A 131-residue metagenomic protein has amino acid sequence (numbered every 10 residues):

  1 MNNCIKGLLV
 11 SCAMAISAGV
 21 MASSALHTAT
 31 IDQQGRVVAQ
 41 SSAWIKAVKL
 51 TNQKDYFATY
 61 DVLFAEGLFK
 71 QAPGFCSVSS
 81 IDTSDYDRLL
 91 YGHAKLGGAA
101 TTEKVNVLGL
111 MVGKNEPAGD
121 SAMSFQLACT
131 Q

Functional and structural regions predicted by a protein language model:
M1-C12: Bacterial N-terminal signal peptides that target proteins for export
S17-A22: N-terminal signal peptide c-region/cleavage motif recognized by signal peptidases
S23-Q131: Extracellular attachment/recognition segments
